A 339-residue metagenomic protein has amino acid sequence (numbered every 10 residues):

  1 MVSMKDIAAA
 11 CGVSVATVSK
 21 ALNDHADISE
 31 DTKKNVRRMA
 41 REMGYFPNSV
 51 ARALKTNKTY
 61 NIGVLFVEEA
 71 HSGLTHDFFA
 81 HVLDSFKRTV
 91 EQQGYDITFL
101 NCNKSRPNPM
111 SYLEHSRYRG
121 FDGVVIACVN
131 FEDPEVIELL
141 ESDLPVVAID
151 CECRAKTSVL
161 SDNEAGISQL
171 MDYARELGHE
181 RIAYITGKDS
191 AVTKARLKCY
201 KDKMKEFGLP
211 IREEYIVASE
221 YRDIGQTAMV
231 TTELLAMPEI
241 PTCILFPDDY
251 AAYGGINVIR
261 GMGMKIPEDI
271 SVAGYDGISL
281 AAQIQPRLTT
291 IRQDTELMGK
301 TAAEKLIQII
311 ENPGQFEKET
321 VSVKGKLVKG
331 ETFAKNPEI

Functional and structural regions predicted by a protein language model:
M1-Y60: N-terminal helix-turn-helix DNA-binding module of bacterial transcription factors
V2, N57, N61-D172, E176 (+1 more regions): Alpha-helical recognition/docking segments in bacterial nutrient-uptake and carbohydrate-utilization systems
S14, Y60, D122, H179-I182 (+1 more regions): Short acidic/polar active-site loop segments enriched in Thr and Asp
F46, A127-C128, L177, V192 (+3 more regions): Replace "coordinates the UDP/GDP/TDP-sugar" with "coordinates nucleotide-activated sugar donors
G63-L65, V125, A183, L245 (+2 more regions): Short, well-ordered beta-strand segments
E68-H81, F99-N108, V159-Q169, I185-V230 (+4 more regions): Hinge/beta->alpha junction and helix N-cap segments in small-molecule ligand-binding domains
A228, T232-I339: Flexible loop/turn connectors
